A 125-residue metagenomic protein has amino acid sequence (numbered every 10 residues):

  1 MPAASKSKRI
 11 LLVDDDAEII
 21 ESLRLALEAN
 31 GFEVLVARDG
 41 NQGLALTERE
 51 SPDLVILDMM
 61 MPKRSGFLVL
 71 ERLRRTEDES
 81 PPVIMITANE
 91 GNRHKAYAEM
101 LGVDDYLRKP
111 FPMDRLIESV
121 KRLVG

Functional and structural regions predicted by a protein language model:
D16, M59-M60, N89: The short loop immediately C-terminal to the conserved phospho-acceptor aspartate in CheY-like receiver
I20, P62-K63, T76, G91: The feature encodes the CheY-like receiver
E21-A29: Charged docking surfaces used in two-component/phosphorelay signaling
D39-Q42, S65-V69: Acidic catalytic/metal-coordinating carboxylates
E50-I56: Active-site beta3 strand of CheY-like receiver
L68, E90-D105, E118: Alpha4 helix (beta4-alpha4-beta5 surface) of REC/receiver domains from two-component response regulators
F111-V120: C-terminal output helix
